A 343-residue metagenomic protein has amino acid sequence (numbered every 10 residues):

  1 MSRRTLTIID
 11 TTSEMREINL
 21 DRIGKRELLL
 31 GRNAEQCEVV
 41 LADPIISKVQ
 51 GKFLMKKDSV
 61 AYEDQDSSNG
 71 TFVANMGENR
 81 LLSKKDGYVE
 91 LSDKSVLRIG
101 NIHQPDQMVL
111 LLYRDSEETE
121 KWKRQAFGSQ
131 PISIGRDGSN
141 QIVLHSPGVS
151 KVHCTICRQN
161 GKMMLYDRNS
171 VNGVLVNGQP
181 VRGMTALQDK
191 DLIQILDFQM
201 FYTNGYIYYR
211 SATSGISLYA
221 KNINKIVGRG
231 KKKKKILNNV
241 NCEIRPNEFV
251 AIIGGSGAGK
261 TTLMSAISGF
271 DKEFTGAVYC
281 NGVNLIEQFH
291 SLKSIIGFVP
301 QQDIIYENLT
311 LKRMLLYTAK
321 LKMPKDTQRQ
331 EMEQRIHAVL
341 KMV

Functional and structural regions predicted by a protein language model:
M1-S68, N75, L81-P147: Intrinsically disordered, low-complexity acidic Ser/Thr-rich regulatory segments
N79-L82, P180-V181, A277-S291: ABC ATPase NBD Q-loop/coupling interface
L218, I236-L237, K293: Conserved structural motif at the start of ABC-family nucleotide-binding domains
A251, I296-Q301: ABC nucleotide-binding domain signature
I253-S256: The feature captures the beta-strand-to-loop junction immediately N-terminal to the Walker
S268: Helix-to-loop junction immediately C-terminal to a conserved catalytic motif
Q302-R313, D326: Conserved catalytic motifs of ABC-family nucleotide-binding domains
L316, K320, E331-V343: Conserved ABC ATPase "signature" region
